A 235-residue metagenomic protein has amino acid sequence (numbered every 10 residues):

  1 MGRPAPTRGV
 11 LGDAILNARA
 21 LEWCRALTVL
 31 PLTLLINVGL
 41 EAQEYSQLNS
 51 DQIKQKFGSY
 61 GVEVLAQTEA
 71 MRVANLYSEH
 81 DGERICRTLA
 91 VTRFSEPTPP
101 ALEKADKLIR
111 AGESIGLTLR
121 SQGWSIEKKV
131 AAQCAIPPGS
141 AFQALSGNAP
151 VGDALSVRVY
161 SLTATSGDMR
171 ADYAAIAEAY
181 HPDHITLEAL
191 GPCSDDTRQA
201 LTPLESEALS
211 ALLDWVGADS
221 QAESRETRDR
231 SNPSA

Functional and structural regions predicted by a protein language model:
T7-L27, P31, L35-S234: Composition-driven recognition of glycine/serine/threonine/acidic- and proline-rich low-complexity segments and repeats
